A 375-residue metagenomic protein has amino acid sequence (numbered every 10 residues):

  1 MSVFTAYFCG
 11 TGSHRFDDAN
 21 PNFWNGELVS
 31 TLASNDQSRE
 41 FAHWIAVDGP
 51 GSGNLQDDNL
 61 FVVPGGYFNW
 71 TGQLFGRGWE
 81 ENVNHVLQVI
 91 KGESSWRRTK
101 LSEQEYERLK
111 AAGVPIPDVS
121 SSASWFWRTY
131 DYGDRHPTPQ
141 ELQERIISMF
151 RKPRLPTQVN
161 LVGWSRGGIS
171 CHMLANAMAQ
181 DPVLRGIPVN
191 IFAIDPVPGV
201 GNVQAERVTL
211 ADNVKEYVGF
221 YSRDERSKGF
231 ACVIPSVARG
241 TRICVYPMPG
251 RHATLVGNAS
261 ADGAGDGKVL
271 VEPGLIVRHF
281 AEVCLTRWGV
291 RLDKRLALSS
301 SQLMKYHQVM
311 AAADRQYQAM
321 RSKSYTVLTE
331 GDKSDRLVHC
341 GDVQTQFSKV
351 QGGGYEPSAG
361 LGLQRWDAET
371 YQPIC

Functional and structural regions predicted by a protein language model:
M1-C375: Active-site- or binding-pocket-proximal scaffold segments within functional domains
